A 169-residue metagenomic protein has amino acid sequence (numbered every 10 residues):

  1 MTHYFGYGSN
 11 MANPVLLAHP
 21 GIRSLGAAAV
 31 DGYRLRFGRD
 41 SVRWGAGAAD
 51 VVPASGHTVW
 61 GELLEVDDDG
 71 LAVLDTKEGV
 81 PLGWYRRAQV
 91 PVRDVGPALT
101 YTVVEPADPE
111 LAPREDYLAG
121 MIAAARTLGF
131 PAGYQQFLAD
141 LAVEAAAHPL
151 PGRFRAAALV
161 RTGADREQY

Functional and structural regions predicted by a protein language model:
M1-Y169: Glycine-aromatic micro-motifs
